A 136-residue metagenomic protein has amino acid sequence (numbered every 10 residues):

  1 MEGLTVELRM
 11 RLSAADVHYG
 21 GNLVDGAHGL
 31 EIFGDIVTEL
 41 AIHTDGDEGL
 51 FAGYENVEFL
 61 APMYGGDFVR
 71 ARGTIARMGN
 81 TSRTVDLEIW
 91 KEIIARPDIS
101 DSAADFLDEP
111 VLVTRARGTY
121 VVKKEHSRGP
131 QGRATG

Functional and structural regions predicted by a protein language model:
M1-L50, D108, V113-G136: Hot-dog-fold acyl-thioester-processing enzymes
L4, Y64-G65, I75-G136: HotDog/MaoC-like acyl-thioester-processing domains
V37-T84, P97-S100: Hydrophobic beta-strand-centered segment that forms part of the acyl-chain substrate-binding groove
